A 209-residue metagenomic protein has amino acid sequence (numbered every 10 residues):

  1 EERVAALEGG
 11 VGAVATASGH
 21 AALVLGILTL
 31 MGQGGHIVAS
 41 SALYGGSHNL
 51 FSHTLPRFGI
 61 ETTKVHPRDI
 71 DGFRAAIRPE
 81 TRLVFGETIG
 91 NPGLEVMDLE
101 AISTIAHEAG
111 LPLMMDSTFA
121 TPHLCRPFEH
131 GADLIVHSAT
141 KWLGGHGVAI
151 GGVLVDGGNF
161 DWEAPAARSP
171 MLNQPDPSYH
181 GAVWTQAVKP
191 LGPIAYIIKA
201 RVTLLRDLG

Functional and structural regions predicted by a protein language model:
E1-V14: Active-site-flanking structural segment that lines cofactor/substrate pockets
G12-G209: Conserved PLP-enzyme active-site core in the AAT-like
